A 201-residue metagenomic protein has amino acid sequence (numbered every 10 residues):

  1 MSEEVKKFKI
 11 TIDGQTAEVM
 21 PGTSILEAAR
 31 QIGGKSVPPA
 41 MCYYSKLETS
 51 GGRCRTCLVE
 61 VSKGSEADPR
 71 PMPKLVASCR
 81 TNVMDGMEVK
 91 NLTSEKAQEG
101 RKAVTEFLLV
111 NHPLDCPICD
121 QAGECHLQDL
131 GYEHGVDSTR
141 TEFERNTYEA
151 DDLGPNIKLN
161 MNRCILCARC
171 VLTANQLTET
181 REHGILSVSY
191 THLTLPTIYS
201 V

Functional and structural regions predicted by a protein language model:
S2-V5: Terminal leader/tail segments of proteins
F8: Iron-sulfur cluster-binding electron-transfer modules in prokaryotic oxidoreductases
Q15-T16, P117: A generic secondary-structure micro-motif detector that highlights 1-2 residue hydrophobic/ambivalent hotspots embedded
A17-L75, M84: N-terminal cofactor/phosphate-binding cores enriched in small/glycine residues, especially glycine-rich loops such as
S24, R169, S200: Residue-level recognition of oxygen-bearing side chains
R55-L193: Fe-S ferredoxin-like electron-transfer domains and their immediately adjacent linker/connector regions across
H192-V201: Single conserved hydrophobic/aromatic residue that forms the stacking wall/gate of nucleotide- or nucleobase-binding
